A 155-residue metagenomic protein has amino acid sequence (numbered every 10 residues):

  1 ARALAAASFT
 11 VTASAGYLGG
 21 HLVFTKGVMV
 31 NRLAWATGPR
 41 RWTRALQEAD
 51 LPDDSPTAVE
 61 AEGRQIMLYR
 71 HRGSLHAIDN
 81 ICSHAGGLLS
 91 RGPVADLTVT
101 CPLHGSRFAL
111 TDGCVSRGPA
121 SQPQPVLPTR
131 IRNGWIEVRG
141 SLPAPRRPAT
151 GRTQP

Functional and structural regions predicted by a protein language model:
A1-L22: Hydrophobic alpha-helical topogenic segments used for membrane insertion/localization
F9, R41, L103: Short, flexible active-site loop motifs that bind/organize anionic cofactors or intermediates
V28-L97, A109-C114, Q122-P155: N-terminal pre-ligand scaffold of iron-sulfur
C82, C101-H104: Short cysteine clusters
